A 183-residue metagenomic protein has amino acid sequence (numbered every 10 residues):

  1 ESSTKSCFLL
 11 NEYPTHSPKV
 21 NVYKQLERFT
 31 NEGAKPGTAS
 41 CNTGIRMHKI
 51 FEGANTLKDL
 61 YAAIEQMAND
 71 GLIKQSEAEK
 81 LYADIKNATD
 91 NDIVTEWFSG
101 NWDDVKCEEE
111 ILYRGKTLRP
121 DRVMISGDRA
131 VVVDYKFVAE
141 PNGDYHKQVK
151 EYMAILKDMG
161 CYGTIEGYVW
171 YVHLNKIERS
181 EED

Functional and structural regions predicted by a protein language model:
E1-P120, M124-G127, Y145-K147, M159 (+2 more regions): Nuclease catalytic cores
R129-V131: Structural motif
Y135-G143, V172: Short beta-strand-loop-alpha-helix junction that forms the active-site gateway of nucleic-acid-processing nucleases
H146-Q148, E182-D183: Short, glycine/charged-enriched secondary-structure capping and boundary segments
V149-A154: C-terminal interaction modules of eukaryotic adaptor/scaffold proteins
G163-D183: Domain-level recognition of nuclease-like catalytic cores that cleave nucleotide substrates
